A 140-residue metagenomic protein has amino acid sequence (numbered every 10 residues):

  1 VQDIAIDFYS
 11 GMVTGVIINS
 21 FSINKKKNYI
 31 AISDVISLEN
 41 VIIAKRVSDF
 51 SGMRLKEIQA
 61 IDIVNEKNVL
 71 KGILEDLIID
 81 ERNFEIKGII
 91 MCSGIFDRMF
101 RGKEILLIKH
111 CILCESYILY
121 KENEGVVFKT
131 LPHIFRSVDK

Functional and structural regions predicted by a protein language model:
V1-K140: Peripheral interaction segments used for macromolecular assembly
